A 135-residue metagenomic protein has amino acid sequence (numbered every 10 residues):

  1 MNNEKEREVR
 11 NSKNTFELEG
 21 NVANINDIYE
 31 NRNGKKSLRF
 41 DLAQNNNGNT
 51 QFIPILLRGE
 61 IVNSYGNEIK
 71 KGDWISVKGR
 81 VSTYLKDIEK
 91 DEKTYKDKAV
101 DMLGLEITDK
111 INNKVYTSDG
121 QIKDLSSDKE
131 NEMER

Functional and structural regions predicted by a protein language model:
M1-R135: Single-stranded nucleic acid-binding surfaces, predominantly the OB-fold ssDNA-binding core
